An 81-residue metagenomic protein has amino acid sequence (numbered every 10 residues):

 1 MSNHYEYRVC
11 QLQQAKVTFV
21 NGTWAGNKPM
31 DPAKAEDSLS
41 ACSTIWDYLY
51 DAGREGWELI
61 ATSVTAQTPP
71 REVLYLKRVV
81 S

Functional and structural regions predicted by a protein language model:
M1-S81: Terminus-proximal functional modules
